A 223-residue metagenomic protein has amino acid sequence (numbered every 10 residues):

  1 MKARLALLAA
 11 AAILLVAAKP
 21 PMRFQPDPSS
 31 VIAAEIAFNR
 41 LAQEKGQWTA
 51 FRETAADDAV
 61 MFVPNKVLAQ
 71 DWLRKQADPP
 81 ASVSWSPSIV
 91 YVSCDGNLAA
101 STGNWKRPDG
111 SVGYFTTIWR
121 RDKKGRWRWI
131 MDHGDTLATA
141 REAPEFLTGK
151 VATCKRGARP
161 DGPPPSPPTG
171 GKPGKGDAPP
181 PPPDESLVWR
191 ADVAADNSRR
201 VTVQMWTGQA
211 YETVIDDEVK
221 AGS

Functional and structural regions predicted by a protein language model:
M1-R4: Positively charged n-region of N-terminal signal peptides that target proteins for export
A6-L15: Bacterial N-terminal signal peptides
A18-W48, E53, A140-P183, G222: Short, low-complexity N-terminal intrinsically disordered segments enriched in polar/charged residues
P26, I32-A34, G46-D95, L147 (+3 more regions): A solvent-exposed, acidic/Ser-Thr-rich amphipathic alpha-helical stretch
S29, N39-A42, R52-E53, D57 (+8 more regions): A structural feature that tracks compact, well-ordered secondary-structure segments with a strong bias toward
D58-V60, K66-L68, K106-P108, D135-A138 (+2 more regions): Solvent-exposed loop/turn segments at secondary-structure junctions within structured extracellular/periplasmic domains
R74-T116, P164-A194, K220: Surface-exposed, charged secondary-structure patches
V112-F146, R199-R200, Q204-S223: Short beta-strand edge/turn micro-motifs at domain boundaries
